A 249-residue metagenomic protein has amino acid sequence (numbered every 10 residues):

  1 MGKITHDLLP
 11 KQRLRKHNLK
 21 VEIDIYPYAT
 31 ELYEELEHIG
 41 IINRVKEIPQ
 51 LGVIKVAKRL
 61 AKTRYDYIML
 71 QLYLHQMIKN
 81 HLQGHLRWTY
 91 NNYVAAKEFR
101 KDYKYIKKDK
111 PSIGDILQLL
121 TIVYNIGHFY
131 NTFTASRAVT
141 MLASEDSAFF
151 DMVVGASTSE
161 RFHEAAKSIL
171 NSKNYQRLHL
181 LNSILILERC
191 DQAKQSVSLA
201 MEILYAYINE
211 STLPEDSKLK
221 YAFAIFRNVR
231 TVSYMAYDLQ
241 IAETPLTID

Functional and structural regions predicted by a protein language model:
G2-L119, G127-D249: Sequence-structural signature of the catalytic-core scaffold of metal-dependent phosphohydrolases that act on
